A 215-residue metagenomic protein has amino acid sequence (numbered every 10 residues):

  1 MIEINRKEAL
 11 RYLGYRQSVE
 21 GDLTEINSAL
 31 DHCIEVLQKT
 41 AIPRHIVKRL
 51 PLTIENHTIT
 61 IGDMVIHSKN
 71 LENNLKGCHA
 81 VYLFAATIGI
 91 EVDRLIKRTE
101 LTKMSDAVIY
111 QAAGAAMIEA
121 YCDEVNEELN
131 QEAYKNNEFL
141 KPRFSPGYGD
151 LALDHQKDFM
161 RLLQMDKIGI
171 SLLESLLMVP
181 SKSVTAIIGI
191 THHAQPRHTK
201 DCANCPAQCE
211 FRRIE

Functional and structural regions predicted by a protein language model:
M1-A107: Active-site helix-to-loop segments that bind/position phosphate- or nucleotide-bearing substrates and donors across
S18-V19, K39-V47, D123, Y134-F139 (+1 more regions): Intrinsically disordered or highly flexible coil/loop and linker segments, enriched in small and charged/polar residues
S28, H32, A116, A120 (+1 more regions): Conserved active-site and cofactor/substrate-binding residues in soluble primary-metabolism enzymes
I34-A41, L129, A133, P206: Structural signal for hydrophobic packing residues in well-ordered secondary-structure cores of soluble enzyme domains
G89, N130, E210: Residue-level marker of positions within ordered structural domains that often coincide with functionally constrained
K103-L162: Internal, well-folded beta-alpha domain core
Y110-A115, T199-K200, E215: Short, surface-exposed, polar/charged, turn-prone segments marking secondary-structure boundaries
N136-I214: Short terminal or interdomain "cap/linker" segment that borders an active site or interface and mediates
